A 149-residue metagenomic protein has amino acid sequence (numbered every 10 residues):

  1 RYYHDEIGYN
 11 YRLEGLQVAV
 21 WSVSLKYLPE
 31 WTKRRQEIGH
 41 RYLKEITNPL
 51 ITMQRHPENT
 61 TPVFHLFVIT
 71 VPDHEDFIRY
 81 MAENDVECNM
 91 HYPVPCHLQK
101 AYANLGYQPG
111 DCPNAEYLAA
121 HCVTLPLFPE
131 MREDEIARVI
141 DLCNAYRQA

Functional and structural regions predicted by a protein language model:
R1-A149: PLP-dependent aminotransferase class I/II
